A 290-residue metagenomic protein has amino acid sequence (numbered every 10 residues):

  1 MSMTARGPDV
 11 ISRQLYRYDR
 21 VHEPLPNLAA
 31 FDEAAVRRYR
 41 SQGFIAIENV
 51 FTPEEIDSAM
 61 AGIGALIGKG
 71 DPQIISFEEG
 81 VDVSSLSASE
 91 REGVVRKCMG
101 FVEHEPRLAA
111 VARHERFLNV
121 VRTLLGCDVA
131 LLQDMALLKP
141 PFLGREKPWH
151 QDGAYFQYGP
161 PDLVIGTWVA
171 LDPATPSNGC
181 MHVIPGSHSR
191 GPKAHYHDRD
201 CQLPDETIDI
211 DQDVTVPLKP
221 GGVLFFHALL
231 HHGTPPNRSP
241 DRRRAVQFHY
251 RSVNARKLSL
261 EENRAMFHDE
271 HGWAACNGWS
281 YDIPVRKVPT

Functional and structural regions predicted by a protein language model:
S2-L25, S58, K69-P72, S89 (+3 more regions): Non-heme Fe(II)/2-oxoglutarate
S2-Q42, E48-W149, F156-Y158, E270-S280: Non-heme Fe(II)-dependent double-stranded beta-helix
T52-P53, L137-K139, L143, A154 (+4 more regions): Short, solvent-exposed loop/turn segments at secondary-structure junctions
A65-K69, C127, A174, R190 (+1 more regions): Phosphate/oxyanion-binding loops and surfaces in catalytic or ligand/nucleic-acid-binding neighborhoods
G80-V81, Q151-D152, H197-Q212, R242 (+1 more regions): Short, surface-exposed loop/helix-turn segments at secondary-structure junctions that function as lids/hinges flanking
P106-A109, N119-V120, G153-Y158, V169-D172 (+2 more regions): Short helix-to-loop capping/linker segments positioned immediately adjacent to catalytic or ligand/cofactor-binding
L124, H150, Q157-P176, P217 (+2 more regions): Short, conserved beta-strand element in jelly-roll/cupin
A174-P235, A255: Double-stranded beta-helix
